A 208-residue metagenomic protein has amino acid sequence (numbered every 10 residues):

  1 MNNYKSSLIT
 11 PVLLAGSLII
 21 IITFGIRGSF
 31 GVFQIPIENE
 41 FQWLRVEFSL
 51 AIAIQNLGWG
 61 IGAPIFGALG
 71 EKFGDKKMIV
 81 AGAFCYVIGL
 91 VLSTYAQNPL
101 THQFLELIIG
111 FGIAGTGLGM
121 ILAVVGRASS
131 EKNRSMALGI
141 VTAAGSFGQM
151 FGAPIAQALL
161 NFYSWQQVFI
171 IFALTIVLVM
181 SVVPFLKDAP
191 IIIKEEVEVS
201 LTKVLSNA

Functional and structural regions predicted by a protein language model:
P11-I35, N39-R45, A63-F66: Extracytoplasmic
G28, N56-P64, Q149-M150: Residue-level signature of mid-helix packing/kink "hotspots" within the transmembrane helices of 12-pass Major
Q55, W59, C85-L90, I109 (+1 more regions): MFS 12-TM fold signature
I61-L100: Conserved MFS/SLC helix-loop-helix module at the cytosolic interface between two early adjacent transmembrane helices
L100-E106: Short hydrophobic/alpha-helical segments at membrane-entry points of transmembrane helices in Major Facilitator
L107-A143: Cytoplasmic helix-loop-helix junction between adjacent transmembrane helices in 12-TM secondary transporters
V141-I191: Helix-loop-helix hairpin linking two adjacent transmembrane segments in secondary transporters
K187-K203: Flexible cytoplasmic inter-helical loops of multi-pass small-molecule transporters
